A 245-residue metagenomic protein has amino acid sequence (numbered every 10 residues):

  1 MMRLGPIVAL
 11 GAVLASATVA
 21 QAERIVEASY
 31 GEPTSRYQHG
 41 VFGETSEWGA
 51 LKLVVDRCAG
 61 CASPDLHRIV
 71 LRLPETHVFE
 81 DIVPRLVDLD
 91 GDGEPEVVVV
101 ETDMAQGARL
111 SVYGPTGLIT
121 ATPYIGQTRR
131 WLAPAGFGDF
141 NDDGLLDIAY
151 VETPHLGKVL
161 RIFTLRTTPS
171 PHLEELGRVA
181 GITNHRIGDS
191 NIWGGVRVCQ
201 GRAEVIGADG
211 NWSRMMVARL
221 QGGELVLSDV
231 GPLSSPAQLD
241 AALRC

Functional and structural regions predicted by a protein language model:
M1-R3: N-terminal secretory signal peptides that target proteins for export/translocation
G5-S16: Bacterial N-terminal signal peptides
A20-C245: Beta-propeller-forming repeat regions
